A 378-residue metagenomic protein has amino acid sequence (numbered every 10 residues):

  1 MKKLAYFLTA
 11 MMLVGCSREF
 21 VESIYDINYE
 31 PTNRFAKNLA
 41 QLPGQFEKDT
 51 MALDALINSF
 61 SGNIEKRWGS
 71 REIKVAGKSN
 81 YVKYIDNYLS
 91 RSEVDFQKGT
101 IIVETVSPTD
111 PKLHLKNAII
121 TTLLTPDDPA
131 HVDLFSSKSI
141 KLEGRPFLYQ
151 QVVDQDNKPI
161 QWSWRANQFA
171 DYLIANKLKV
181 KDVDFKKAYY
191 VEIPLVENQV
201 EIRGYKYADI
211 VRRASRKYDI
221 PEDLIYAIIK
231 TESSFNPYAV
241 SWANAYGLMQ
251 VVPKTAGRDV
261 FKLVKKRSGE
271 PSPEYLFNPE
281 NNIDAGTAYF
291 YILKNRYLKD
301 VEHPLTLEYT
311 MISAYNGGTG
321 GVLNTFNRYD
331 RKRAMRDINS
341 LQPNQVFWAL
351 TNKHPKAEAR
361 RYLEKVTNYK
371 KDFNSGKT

Functional and structural regions predicted by a protein language model:
K2-T9: Sec-dependent signal peptide recognition, specifically the positively charged N-region followed immediately by
G15-K230, N295, D300-V301, R328-T378: Cell-wall glycan-active module
Q199-I202, P273-I283, A357-E358: Active-site metal-coordination segments of metallo-dependent hydrolases
D219-V240, V251-V252, G286-T287, M311-N316 (+1 more regions): Short, functionally critical alpha-helical segments immediately adjacent to catalytic or ligand/cofactor-binding
S233-W242, R258, G317-Y329: Secretory-pathway/luminal and periplasmic proteins that interact with or process carbohydrate-rich
W242-G269, D284-I292, S340-L341, V366: Substrate-binding/active-site groove segments that recognize and process beta-1,4-linked N-acetyl-hexosamine
F261-S272, K299-P304, R333, D337-I338: Short helix-coil transition/hinge motifs at the ends and kinks of transmembrane helices, capturing the brief
N282-R331: Catalytic and binding regions of secreted/periplasmic enzymes and modules that target cell-wall glycans
